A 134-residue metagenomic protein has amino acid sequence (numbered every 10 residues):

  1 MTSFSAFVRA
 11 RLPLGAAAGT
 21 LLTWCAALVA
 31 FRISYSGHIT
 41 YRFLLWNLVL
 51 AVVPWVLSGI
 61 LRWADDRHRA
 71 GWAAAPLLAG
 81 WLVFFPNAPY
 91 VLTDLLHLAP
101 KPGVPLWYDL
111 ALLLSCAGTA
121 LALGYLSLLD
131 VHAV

Functional and structural regions predicted by a protein language model:
T2-L21: N-terminal membrane topogenic signal
A30-L44, L61-D66: Short, hydrophobic transmembrane alpha-helix segments
G37-I39, P102-C116: Short aromatic-rich membrane-water interface segments that cap or initiate transmembrane helices in multi-pass membrane
N47-W63: Central hydrophobic cores of alpha-helical transmembrane segments in multi-pass inner-membrane proteins across all
P54-W55, G59, A120-V134: Alpha-helical transmembrane segments in multipass membrane proteins, preferentially the mid-helix core
R62-A73, A133-V134: Membrane-interface helix-boundary motifs at transmembrane edges
W63-R67, A88-A99: Transmembrane alpha-helix boundary signature
A79-V91: A generic, lipid-embedded transmembrane alpha helix
